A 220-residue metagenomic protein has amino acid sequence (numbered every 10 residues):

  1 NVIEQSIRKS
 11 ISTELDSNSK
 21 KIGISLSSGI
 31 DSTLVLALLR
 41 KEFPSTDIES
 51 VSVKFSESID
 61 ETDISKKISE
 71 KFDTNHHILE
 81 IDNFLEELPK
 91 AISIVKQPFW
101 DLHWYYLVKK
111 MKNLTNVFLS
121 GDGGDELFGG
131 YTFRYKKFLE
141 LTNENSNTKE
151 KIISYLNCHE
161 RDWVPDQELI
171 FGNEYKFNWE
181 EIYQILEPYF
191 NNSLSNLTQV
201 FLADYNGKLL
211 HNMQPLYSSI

Functional and structural regions predicted by a protein language model:
N1-V200, L216-I220: ATP-dependent adenylate-handling active sites, centered on carboxylate activation for C-N bond formation
Y205-S219: Short Ser/Thr-interspersed hydrophobic loop/turn segments at strand-loop and sheet-helix junctions that line or gate
